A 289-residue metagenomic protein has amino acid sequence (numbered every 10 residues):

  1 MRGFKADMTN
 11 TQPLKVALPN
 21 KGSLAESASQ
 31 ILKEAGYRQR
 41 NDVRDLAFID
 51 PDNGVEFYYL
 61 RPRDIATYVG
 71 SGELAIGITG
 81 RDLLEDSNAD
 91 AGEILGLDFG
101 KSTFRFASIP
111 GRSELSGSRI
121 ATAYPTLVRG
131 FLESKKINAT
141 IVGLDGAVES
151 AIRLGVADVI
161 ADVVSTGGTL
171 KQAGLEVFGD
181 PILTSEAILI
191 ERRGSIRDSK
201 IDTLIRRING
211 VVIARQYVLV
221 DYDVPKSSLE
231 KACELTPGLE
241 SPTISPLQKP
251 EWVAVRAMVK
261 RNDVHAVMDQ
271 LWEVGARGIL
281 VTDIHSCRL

Functional and structural regions predicted by a protein language model:
G3-F4, M8-V55, Y59, T79-T103 (+1 more regions): Small-molecule-sensing regulatory modules
G54-E73: Short, structured active-site "lid" loops
